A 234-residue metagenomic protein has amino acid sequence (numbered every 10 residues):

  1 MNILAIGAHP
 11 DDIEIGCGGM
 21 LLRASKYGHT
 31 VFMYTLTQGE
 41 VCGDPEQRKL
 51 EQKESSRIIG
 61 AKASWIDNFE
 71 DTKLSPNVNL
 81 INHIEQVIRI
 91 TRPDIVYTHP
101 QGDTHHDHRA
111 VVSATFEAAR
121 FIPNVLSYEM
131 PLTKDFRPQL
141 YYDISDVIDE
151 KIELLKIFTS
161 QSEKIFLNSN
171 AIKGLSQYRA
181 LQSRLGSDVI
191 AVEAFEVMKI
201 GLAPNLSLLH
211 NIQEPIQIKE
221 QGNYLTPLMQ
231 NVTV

Functional and structural regions predicted by a protein language model:
M1-R92, E117-F121, L208-P215, Y224-T233: Active-site rim/loop-helix segments in enzyme catalytic domains that contact anionic ligands
P10, G102, F158: Acidic beta-to-alpha connecting loop that harbors the catalytic carboxylate
E14, P45, N77, D107-H108 (+2 more regions): Alpha-helix N-cap/helix-start motif
T35, W65-N68, S127, Y141-D143 (+1 more regions): Structural signal for conserved beta-strand scaffold positions within catalytic alpha/beta enzyme cores
G39, F69, Q101, M130 (+1 more regions): Flexible loop residues that form catalytic and substrate-binding hotspots at small-molecule/glycan-binding clefts
K49-Q52, I81, V111-V112, S169-I172 (+1 more regions): A general structural signal for well-ordered alpha-helical segments in protein cores
I84-L132: Active-site adenylate/phosphate-handling loop in enzymes that bind or generate adenylated species
T133-V234: The feature marks non-catalytic terminal segments
